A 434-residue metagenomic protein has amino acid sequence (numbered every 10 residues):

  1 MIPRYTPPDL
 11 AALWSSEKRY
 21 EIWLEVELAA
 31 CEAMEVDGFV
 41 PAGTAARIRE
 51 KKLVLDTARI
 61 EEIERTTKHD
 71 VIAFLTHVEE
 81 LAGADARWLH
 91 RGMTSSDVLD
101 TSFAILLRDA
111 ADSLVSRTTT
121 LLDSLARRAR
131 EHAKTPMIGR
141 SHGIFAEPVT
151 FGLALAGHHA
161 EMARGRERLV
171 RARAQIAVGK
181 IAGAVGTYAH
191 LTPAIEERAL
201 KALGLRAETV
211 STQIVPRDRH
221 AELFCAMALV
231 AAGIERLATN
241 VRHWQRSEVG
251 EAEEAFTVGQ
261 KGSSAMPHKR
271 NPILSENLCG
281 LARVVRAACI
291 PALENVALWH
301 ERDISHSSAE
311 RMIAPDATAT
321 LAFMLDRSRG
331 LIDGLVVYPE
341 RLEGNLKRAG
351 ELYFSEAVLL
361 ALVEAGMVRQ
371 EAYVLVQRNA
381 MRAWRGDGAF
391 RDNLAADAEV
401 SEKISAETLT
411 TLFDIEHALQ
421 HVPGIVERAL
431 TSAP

Functional and structural regions predicted by a protein language model:
M1-Y188, T192-E197, A207, Q260-S263 (+2 more regions): A helix-coil-helix interface module used to build multimeric assemblies and to scaffold catalytic/cofactor sites
G38, L278, L321, A372: Residue-level signal for inorganic ion chemistry
R108-T119, A126, A156-H159, A163 (+6 more regions): Short amphipathic alpha-helical segments with heptad-repeat character
R130-G152, E251-G262, H268-K269, H300-A309 (+1 more regions): Glycine-rich cofactor-pocket loops
T187, E196, L200, A207-I214 (+4 more regions): A structural signal for small-residue-enriched, beta-sheet-centric alpha/beta enzyme cores and oligomeric scaffold folds
E196-C289: Acidic, glycine-rich loop-and-beta core segments that form the ion-binding/anion-interacting portion of active sites
V284-M367, L375: Long, amphipathic alpha-helical stalk/connector segments used for oligomerization, subunit docking, or mechanical
G334-K403, E416-L419, G424-T431: C-terminal alpha-helical interaction appendages
